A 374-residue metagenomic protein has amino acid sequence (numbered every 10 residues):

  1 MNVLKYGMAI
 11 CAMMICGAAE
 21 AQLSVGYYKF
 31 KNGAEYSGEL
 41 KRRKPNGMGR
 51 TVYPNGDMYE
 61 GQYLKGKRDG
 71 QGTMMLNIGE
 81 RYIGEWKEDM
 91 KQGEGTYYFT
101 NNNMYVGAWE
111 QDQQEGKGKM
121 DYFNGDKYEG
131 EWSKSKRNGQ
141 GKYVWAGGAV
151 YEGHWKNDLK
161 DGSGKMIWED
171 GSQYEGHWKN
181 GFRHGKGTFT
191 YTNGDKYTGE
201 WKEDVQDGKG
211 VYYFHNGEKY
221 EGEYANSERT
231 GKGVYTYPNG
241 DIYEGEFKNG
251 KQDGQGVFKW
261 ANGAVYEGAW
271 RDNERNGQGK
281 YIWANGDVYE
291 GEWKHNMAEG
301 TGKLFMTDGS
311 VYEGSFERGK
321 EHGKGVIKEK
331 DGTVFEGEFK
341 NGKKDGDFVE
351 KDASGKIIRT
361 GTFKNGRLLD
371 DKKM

Functional and structural regions predicted by a protein language model:
M1-M8: Bacterial N-terminal signal peptides that target proteins for export
C11-M14: Repetitive helical segments and hydrophobic/amphipathic motifs
C16-A18: N-terminal signal peptide c-region/cleavage motif recognized by signal peptidases
A21-M58, D371-M374: N-terminal segments that cap or nucleate solenoid repeat domains
E35-P45, M58-D69, R81-Q92, M104-E115 (+11 more regions): Conserved anchor residues at repeat-unit boundaries in beta-strand-based tandem repeats, strongest for the MORN repeat
R50-Y53, E60, T73-L76, I83 (+18 more regions): Short beta-strand elements of solenoid repeat domains
